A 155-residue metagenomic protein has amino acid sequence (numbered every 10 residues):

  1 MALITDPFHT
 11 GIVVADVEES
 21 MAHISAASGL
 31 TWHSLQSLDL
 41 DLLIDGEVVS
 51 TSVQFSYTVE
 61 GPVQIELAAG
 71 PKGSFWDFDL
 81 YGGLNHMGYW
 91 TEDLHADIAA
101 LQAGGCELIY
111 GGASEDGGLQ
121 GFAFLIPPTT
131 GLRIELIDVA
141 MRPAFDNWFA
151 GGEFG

Functional and structural regions predicted by a protein language model:
A2-I4, I12-G61, A96-Q120, G151-F154: Core segments of cupin and vicinal oxygen chelate
F8-V14, L80-H95, A99, T130-R133: Short coil/turn motifs at helix boundaries and re-entrant loops, enriched in small/polar and proline residues
H9, H23, V139: Extracellular/lumenal glycan-associated surfaces
A15-V17, G61-V63, P71, P128-T130: Short loop segments at secondary-structure junctions
S37-L38, G70-K72, E92: Histidine- and/or cysteine-centered catalytic micro-motif in compact active-site loops
Y57-M87: Helix-adjacent hinge/juxtasegments
E107-V139: A contiguous, mid-protein "functional segment" used to position or interact with cofactors/ions or partner subunits
R133, I137-G155: Acidic/histidine-enriched, glycine/proline-rich intrinsically disordered or flexible terminal extensions
